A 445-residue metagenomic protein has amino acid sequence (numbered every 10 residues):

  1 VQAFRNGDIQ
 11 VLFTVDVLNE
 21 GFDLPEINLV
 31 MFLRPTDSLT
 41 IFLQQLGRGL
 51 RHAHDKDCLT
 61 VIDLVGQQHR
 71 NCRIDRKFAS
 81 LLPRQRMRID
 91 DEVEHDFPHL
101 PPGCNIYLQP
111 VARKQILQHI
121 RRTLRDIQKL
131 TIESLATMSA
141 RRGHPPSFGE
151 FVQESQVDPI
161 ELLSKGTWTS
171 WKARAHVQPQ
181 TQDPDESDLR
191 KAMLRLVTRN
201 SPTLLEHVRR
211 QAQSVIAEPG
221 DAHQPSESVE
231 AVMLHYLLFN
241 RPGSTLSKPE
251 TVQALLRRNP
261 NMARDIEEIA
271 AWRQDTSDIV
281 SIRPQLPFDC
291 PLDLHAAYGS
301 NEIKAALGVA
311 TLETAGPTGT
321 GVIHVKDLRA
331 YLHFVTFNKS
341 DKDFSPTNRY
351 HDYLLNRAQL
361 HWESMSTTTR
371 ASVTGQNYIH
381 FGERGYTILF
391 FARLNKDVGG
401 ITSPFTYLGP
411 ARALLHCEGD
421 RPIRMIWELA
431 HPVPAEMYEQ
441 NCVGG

Functional and structural regions predicted by a protein language model:
V1-N19: Conserved helicase ATPase core of P-loop NTP-dependent helicases/translocases
P35-L82: Conserved segment of the helicase C-terminal RecA-like domain
F78-E218: Long, largely alpha-helical accessory region at the distal end of helicase-like NTP-driven motors
K172-Q182, E186-A192, L292-P404: Acidic, glycine-rich low-complexity segments with interspersed aromatic residues
D183-R264: Long, leucine/valine-rich, helix-dominated scaffolding and oligomerization segments
S228-D341: Charge-dense, extended regions
V398-G445: Compact mixed alphabeta submodule
